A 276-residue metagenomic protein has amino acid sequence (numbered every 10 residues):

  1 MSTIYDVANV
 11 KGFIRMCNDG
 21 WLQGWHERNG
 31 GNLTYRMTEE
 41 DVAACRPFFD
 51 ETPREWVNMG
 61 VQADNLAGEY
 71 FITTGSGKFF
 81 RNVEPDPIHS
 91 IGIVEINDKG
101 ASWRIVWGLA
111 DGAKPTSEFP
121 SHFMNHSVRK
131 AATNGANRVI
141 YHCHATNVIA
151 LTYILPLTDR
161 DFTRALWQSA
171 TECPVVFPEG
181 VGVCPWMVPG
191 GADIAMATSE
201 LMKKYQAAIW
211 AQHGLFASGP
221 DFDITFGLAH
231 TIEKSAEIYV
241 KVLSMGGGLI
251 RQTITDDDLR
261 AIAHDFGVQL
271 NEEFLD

Functional and structural regions predicted by a protein language model:
M1-D276: Glycine-rich flexible loops
